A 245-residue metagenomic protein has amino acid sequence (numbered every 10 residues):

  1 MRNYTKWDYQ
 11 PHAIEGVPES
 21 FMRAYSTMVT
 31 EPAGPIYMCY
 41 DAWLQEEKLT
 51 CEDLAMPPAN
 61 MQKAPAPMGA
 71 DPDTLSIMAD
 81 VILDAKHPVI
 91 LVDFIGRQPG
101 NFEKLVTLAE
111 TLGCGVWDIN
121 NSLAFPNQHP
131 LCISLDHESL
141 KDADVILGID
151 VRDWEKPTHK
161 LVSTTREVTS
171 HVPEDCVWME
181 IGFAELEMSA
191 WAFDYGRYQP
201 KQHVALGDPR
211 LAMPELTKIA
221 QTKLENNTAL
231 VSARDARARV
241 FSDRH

Functional and structural regions predicted by a protein language model:
M1-E31, D142-A143, G148-I149, G196-V204 (+3 more regions): Conserved thiamine diphosphate
W7, L83-V89: Short, surface-exposed connector motifs at secondary-structure boundaries
I14-E15, A64-A70, L123-N127: Short, flexible loop segments at the rims of nucleotide/cofactor-binding pockets, characterized by
E15, C39-Y40, E174-H245: Phosphate/pyrophosphate-binding active-site segments
E19, G69-A70, Q98: Structural/interface elements that position substrates and couple domains in central-metabolism enzymes
M22-T27, D53-A55, F102-G113, V162-S170 (+2 more regions): Short, solvent-exposed amphipathic alpha-helical segments in soluble enzyme and RNA/protein-processing domains
R23, T27-D84, H203-G207, R239-R244: Conformationally flexible catalytic loops at phosphate/diphosphate-handling active centers
V92-F183, E187: Glycine-rich, anion-gripping cofactor-binding loops and their flanking helix/strand elements in enzyme active sites
